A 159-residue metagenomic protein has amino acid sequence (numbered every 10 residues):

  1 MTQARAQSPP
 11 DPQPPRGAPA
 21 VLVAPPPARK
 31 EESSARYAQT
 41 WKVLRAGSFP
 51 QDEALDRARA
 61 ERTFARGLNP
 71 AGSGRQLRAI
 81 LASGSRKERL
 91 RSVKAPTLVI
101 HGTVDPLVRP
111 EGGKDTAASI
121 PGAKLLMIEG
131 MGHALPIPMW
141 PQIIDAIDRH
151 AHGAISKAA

Functional and structural regions predicted by a protein language model:
M1-S8: Active-site nucleophile loop of the alpha/beta-hydrolase fold
S8-R62: Helix-rich cap/lid subdomain of alpha/beta-hydrolase
R62-R86: Hydrophobic, aromatic-rich cap/lid helix
R91-V93, S119-I120: Short, conserved loop/helix-junction motifs that constitute active-site signature segments in enzyme catalytic cores
V93, V99-H101: Short beta-strand/loop motif that positions the catalytic acidic residue of the alpha/beta-hydrolase fold
A95, R109-T116: Short alpha-helix in the alpha/beta-hydrolase fold that links the catalytic acid
V104-V108: Acidic catalytic loop of the alpha/beta-hydrolase fold
A123-A159: Catalytic active-site module of serine/aspartate enzymes centered on a nucleophile-bearing elbow/loop
